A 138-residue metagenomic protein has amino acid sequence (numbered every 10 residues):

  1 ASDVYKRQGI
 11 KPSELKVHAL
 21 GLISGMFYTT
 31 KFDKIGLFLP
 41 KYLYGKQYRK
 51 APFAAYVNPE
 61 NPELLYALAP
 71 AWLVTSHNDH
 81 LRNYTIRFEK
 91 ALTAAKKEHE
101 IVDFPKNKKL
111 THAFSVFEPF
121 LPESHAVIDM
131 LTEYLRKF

Functional and structural regions predicted by a protein language model:
S2-F138: Alpha/beta-hydrolase superfamily serine-hydrolase fold, recognizing
